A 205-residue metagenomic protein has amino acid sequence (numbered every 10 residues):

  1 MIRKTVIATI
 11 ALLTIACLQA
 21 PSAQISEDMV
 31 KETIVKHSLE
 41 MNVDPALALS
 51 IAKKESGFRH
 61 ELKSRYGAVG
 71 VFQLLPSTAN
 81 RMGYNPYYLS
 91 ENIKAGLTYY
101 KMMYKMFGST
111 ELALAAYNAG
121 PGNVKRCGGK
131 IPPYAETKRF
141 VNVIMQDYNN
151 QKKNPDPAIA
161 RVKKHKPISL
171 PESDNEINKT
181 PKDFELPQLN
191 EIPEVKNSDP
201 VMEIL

Functional and structural regions predicted by a protein language model:
M1-T5: Positively charged n-region of N-terminal signal peptides that target proteins for export
I7-A16: Bacterial N-terminal signal peptides
I15-A16, P21, A52, Y148 (+3 more regions): Low-complexity, intrinsically disordered/propeptide-like segments
P21-D174: Catalytic glycan-binding domains that act on GlcNAc-containing polysaccharides
R161-L205: Intrinsically disordered, low-complexity charged/polar segments
